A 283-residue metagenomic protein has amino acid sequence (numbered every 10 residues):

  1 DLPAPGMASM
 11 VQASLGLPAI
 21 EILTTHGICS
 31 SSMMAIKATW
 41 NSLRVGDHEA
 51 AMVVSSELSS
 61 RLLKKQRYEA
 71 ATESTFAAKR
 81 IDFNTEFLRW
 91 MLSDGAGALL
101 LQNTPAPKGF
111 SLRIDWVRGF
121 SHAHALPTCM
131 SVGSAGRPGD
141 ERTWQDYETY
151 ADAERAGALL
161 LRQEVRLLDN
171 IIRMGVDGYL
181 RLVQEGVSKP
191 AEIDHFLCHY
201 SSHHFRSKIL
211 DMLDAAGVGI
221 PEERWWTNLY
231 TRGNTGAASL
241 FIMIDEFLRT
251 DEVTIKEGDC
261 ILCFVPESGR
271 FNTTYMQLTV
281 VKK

Functional and structural regions predicted by a protein language model:
D1-P5, P18, L23-D47, V165-V183 (+1 more regions): Claisen-condensing/thiolase-fold acyl-transfer catalytic domains that form or cleave C-C bonds in fatty acid
S9-S14: N-terminal small/polar loop signature for handling phosphorylated ligands or for N-terminal nucleophile
S30, N41, S56-S60, Q66-Y68 (+3 more regions): Short acidic/polar capping segments at secondary-structure boundaries
N41-A50, Q102-S111, Q184-K189, K256: Secondary-structure boundary elements
G46-V53, R61-L63, E86, L99 (+1 more regions): Phosphate-binding/catalytic loop of phosphoryl-transfer enzymes
D47-R67, H122-M130, S202-H203: Acyl-CoA/ACP chain-elongation machinery
S60-F83: Short, flexible helix-coil linker/hinge segments at the edges of structured domains or between repeats
A78-D169, P266, Q277-K283: Condensing-enzyme catalytic core mediating Claisen C-C bond formation in acyl metabolism
